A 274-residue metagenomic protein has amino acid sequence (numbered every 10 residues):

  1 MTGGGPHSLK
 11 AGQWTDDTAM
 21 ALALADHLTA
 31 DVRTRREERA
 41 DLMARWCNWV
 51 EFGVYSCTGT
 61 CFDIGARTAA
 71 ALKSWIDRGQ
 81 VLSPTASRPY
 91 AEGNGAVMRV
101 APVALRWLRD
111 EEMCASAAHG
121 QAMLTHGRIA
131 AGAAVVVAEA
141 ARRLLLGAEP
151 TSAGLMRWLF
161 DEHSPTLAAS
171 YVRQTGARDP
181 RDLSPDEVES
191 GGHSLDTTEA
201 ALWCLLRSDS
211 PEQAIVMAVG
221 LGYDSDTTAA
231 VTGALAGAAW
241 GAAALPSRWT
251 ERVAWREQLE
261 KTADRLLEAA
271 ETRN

Functional and structural regions predicted by a protein language model:
M1-N274: Structured, active/binding-site neighborhoods that engage oxygen-rich ligands
